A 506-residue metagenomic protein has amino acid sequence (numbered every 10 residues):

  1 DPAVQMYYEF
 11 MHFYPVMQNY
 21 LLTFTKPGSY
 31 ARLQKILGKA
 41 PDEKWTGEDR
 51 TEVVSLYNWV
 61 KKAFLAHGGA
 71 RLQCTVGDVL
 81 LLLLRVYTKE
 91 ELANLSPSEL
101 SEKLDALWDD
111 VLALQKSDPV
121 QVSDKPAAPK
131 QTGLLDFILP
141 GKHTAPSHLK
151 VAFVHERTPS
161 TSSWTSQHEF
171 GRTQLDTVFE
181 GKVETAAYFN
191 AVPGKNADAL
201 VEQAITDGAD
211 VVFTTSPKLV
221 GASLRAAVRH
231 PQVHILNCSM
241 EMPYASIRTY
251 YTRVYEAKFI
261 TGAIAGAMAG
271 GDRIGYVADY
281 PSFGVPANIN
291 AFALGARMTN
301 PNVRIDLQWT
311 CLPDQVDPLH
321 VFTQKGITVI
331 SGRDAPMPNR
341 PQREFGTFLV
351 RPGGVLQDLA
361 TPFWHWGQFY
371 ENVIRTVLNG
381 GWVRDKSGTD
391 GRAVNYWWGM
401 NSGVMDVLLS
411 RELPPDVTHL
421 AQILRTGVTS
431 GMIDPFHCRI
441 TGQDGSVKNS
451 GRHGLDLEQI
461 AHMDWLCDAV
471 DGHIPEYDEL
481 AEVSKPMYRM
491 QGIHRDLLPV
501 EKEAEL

Functional and structural regions predicted by a protein language model:
M6, F10, M17-L21, S29-L37 (+2 more regions): Extracellular/periplasmic periplasmic-binding protein-like sensory domains
L21, L37-K130, G380-L506: Segments of small-molecule ligand-sensing domains
F137-P140, V151-G171, L175, F179 (+3 more regions): Extracytoplasmic "Venus flytrap"
R172, I260-V303, L307, D390-E412: An alpha-beta-alpha
N190-Q232, L236: Beta-alpha junction/loop-to-helix N-cap segments that form part of ligand/metal-binding clefts
G208-P217, L236-C238, K325-P336, L356-W364 (+1 more regions): Periplasmic-binding protein-like
V228-Y251: Flexible loop/hinge segments that line or gate small-molecule binding clefts
Y250-D272, W364-R384: Hydrophobic alpha-helical segments within soluble ligand-binding/sensing domains
